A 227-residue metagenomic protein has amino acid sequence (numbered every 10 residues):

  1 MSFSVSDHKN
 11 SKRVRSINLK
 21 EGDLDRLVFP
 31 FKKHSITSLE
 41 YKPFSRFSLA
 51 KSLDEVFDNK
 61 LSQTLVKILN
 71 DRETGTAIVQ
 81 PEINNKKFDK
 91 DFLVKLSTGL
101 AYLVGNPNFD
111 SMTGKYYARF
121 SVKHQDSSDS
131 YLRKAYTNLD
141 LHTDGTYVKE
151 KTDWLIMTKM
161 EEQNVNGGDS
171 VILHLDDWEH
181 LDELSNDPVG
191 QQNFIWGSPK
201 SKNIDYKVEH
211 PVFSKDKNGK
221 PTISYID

Functional and structural regions predicted by a protein language model:
M1-S2, L65: Preference for protein termini
S2-F57, R72-E73, F120-D227: Active-site environment of non-heme Fe oxygenases that use a 2-His-1-carboxylate facial triad
P43-A50, K67-K87, F92: N-terminal, charged low-complexity regulatory/assembly segments
F57-Q63, K90-L100: Well-ordered, non-membrane alpha-helical segments in soluble/globular domains
S62-V66, T143: Short, charged beta->alpha transition segments
A77-Q80, D110-M112, I156-T158: A structural signal for short, well-ordered beta-strand segments and their strand-loop junctions that often border
T98-L132: A gly/proline- and charged-residue-enriched helix-loop-helix capping module
